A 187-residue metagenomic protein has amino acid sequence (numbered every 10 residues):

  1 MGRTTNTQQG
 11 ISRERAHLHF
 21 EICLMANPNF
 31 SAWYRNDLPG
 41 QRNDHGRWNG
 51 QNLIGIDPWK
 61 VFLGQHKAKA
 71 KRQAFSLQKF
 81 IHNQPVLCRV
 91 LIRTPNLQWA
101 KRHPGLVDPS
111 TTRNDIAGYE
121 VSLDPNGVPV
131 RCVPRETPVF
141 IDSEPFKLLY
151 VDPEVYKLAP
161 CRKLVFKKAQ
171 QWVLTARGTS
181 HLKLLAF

Functional and structural regions predicted by a protein language model:
M1-N6: Active-site-proximal beta-strands of protease catalytic cores
G10-P160, F166-K168, L174-A176, L185: Acidic, glycine-rich catalytic/binding loops that coordinate metals and/or anionic ligands
